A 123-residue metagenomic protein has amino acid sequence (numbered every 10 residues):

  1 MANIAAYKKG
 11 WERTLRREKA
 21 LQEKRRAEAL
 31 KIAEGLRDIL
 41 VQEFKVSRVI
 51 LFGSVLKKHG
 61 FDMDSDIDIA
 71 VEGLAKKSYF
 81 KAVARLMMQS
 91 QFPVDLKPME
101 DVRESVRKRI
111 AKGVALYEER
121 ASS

Functional and structural regions predicted by a protein language model:
M1-K45, K57-M63, G73-S123: Catalytic core of pol beta-like nucleotidyltransferases
L51-S54: Glycine-rich beta-strand-to-loop/alpha-helix junction loops that act as flexible
